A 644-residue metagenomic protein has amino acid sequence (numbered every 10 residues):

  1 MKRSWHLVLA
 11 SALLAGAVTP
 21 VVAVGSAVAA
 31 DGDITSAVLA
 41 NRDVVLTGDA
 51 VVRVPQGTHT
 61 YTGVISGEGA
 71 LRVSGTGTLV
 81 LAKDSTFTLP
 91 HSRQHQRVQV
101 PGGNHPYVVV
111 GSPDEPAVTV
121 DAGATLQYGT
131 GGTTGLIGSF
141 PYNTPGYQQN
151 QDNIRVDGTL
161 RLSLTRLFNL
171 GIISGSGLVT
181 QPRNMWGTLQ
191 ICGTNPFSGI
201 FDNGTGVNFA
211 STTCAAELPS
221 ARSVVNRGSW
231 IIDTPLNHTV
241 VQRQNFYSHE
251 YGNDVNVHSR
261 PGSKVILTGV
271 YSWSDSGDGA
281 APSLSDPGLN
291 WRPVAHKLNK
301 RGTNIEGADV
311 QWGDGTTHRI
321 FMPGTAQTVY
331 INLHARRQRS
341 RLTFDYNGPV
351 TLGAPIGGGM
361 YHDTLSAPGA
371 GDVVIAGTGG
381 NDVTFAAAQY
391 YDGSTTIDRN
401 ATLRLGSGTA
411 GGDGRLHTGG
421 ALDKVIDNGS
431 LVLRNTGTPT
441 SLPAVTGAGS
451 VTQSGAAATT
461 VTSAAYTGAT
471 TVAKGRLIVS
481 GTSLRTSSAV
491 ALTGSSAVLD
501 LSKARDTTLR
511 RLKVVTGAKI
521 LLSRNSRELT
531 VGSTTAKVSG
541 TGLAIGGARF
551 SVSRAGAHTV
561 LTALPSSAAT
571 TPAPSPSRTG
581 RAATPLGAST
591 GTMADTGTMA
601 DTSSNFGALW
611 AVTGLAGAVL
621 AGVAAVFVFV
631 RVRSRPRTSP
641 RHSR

Functional and structural regions predicted by a protein language model:
M1-A12: Bacterial N-terminal signal peptides that target proteins for export
A15-A27: C-terminal segment of classical bacterial N-terminal signal peptides
A30-V45, P55-E68, V80-G175, M185-D254 (+4 more regions): Surface-exposed loop/turn positions within long extracellular repeat scaffolds, especially the passenger domains
N299, G369-V374: Signature of short aromatic-glycine-proline-rich micro-motifs recurring in repeat-based ectodomains
T535-A569: Low-complexity acidic/polar repeat-biased segments
T559-F606: C-terminal low-complexity, Ser/Thr- and acidic/Pro-rich disordered "stalk" regions positioned immediately N-terminal
T590-T596, S604-A621, A625: C-terminal or otherwise distal, non-catalytic regulatory regions appended to signaling enzyme catalytic cores
V612-R644: C-terminal membrane-anchoring or membrane-association module
